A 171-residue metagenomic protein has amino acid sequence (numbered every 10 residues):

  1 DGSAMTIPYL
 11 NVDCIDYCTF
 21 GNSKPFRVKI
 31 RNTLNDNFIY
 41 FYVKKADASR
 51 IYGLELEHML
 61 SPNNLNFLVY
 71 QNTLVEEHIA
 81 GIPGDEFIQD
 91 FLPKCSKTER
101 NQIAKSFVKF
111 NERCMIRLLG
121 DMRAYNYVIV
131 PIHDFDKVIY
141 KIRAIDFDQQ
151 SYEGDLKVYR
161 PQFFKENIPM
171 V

Functional and structural regions predicted by a protein language model:
D1-E86: Conserved ATP-binding subdomain of kinase catalytic cores across diverse folds
M59-L60, F91, Y159-P161: General N-terminal targeting signals
P83-E86, Y152-L156, F164: Active-site catalytic-loop/activation-segment of kinase and kinase-like phosphoryl-transfer enzymes
D85-K94: AlphaC helix of the protein kinase catalytic domain
P93-Y159: Conserved kinase catalytic-core segment
Y159-V171: Charged, amphipathic alpha-helical linkers/stalks
